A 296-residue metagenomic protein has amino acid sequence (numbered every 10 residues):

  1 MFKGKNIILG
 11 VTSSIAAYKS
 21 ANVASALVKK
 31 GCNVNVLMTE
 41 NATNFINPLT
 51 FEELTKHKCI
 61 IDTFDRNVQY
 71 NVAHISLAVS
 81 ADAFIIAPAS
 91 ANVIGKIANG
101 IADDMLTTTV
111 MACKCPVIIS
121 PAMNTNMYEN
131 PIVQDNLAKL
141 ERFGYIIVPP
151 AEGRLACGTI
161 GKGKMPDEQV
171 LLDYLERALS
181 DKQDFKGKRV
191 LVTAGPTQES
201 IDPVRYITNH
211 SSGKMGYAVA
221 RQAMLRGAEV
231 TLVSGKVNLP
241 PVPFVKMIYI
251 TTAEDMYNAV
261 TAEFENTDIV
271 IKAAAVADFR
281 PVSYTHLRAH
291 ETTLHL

Functional and structural regions predicted by a protein language model:
F2, N6-T50, V190-T251: Glycine-rich phosphate/diphosphate-binding loop of Rossmann-like nucleotide-binding domains
S14-I15, D65, A89-I94, M123-T125 (+3 more regions): Short glycine-rich anion-binding loops that position phosphate/pyrophosphate groups of nucleotides and phosphorylated
E52-I86, A91-K96: Glycine-rich oxoanion-binding loops at beta->alpha junctions
I97-N124: Short, acidic/small-residue loops that bind anionic groups at enzyme active sites
C115-A151, G163-V170: Short, glycine-/small-residue-rich phosphate/pyrophosphate-handling segment
F143, E152-R189, I207-T208: Glycine-rich phosphate/pyrophosphate-binding loop and the adjoining helix
T285-T292: Conserved small/polar residues in nucleotide/adenosyl-binding loops
